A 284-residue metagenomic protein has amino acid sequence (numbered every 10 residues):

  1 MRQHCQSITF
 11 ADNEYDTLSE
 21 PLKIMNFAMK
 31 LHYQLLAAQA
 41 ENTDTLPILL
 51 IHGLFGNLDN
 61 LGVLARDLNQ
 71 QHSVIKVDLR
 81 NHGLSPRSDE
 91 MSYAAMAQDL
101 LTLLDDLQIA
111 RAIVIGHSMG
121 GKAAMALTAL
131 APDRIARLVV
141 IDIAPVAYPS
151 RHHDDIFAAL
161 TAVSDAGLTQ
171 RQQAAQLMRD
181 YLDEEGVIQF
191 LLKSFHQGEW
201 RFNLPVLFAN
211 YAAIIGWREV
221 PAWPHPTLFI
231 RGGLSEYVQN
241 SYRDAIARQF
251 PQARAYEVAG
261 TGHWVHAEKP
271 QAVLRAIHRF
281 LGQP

Functional and structural regions predicted by a protein language model:
R2-L49, N69-H72, I109-R111, F250-R254 (+1 more regions): Alpha/beta-hydrolase fold catalytic core
L36-A40, G62-N69, I75-I115, M119 (+2 more regions): Active-site loop/oxyanion-hole signature of alpha/beta-hydrolase fold enzymes
I51-G53, R231: The conserved beta1-alpha1 loop
G53-G56, S118: Active-site glycine-rich loops that stabilize anionic/oxyanionic intermediates across multiple enzyme folds
M125-L130, A136-L168: Flexible "cap/lid" loop of the alpha/beta hydrolase fold
R151, A166-V220: Conserved alpha/beta-hydrolase catalytic His-Asp/Glu region
G198-Q249, E257: Conserved serine/cysteine hydrolase catalytic core
A253-P284: Catalytic active-site module of serine/aspartate enzymes centered on a nucleophile-bearing elbow/loop
